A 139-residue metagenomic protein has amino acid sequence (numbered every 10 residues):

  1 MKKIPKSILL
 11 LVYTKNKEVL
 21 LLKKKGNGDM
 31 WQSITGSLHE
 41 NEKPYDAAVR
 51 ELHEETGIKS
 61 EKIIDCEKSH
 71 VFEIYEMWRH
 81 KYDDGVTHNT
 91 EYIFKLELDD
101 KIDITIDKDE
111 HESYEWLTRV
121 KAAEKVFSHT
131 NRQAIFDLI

Functional and structural regions predicted by a protein language model:
M1-V19, E40, Y92: Conserved N-terminal beta-strand and adjoining loop/helix that marks the start of the Nudix/MutT-like hydrolase domain
V12-K15, K24, L96-L98: Active-site beta-strand termini and strand-to-loop segments that position acidic
L21-L22, A122: Conserved short hydrophobic patches within well-ordered secondary structure
G26-M30: A conserved beta-turn-beta hairpin within the catalytic core of GNAT-like acetyltransferases that forms part
Q32-T35: A short gly/proline-enriched turn/hairpin at secondary-structure junctions
L38-T130: Unchanged
A134-I139: A small-molecule sensor/coupling module
